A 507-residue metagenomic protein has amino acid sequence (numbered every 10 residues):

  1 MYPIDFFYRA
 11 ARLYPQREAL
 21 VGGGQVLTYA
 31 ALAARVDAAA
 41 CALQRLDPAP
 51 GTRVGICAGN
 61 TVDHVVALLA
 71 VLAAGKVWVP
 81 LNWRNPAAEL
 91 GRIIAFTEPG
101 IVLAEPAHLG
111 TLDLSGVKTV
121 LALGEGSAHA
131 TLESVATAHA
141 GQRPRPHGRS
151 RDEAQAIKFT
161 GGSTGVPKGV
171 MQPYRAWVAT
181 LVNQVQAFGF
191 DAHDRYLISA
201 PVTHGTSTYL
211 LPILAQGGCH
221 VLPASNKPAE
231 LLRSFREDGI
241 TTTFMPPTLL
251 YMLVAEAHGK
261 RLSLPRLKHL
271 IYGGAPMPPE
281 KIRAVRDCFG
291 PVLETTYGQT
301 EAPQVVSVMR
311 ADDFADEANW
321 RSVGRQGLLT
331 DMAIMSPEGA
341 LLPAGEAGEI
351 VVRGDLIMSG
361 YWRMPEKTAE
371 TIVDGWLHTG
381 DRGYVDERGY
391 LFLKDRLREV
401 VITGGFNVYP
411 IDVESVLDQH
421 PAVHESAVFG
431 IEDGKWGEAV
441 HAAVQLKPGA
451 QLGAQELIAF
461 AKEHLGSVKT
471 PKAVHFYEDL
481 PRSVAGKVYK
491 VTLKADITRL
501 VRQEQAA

Functional and structural regions predicted by a protein language model:
P15, A140-F159, V166, G189-R195: Conserved pre-ATP/AMP-binding loop-to-beta segment of ANL
Q25, A40-N85, A200: Conserved AMP-binding/adenylate-forming
T28-A31, Q155-A179: Conserved AMP-binding A3 loop
H64, N85, V102, F235 (+9 more regions): AMP-binding/adenylate-forming catalytic core of the ANL superfamily
A107-A154, G161, E256, A507: ANL superfamily adenylate-forming
V178-R195, T203-T242, E256: Conserved AMP-binding/adenylation subdomain of ANL enzymes
A215, I240-M245, V254-A318, D331: Gly/Ser/Thr-rich phosphate-binding loop
R325-L329, E338-T371, V408: Conserved ATP/PPi-binding loop(s) of AMP-dependent carboxylate-activating enzymes
